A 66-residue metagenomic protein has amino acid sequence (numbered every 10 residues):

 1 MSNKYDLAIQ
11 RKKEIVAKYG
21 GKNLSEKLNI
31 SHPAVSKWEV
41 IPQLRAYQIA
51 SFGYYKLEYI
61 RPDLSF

Functional and structural regions predicted by a protein language model:
M1-N23, Y55-L64: A short, Lys/Arg-rich alpha-helix, primarily the initiator
K13-E14, N29, A46: Exposed boundary/loop context
G21, H32, A46: Helix-turn-helix DNA-binding elements, focusing on the entry/boundary residues of the two helices that contact DNA
N23-S25, V35, I49: Short alpha-helical "recognition helix" segments of helix-turn-helix
L28-P42: Recognition helix of helix-turn-helix/homeodomain-like DNA-binding domains that insert into the DNA major groove
I41, L64-F66: Short active-site-proximal "capping" loops at secondary-structure junctions
Q43-I60: DNA major-groove recognition helix of helix-turn-helix/homeodomain DNA-binding modules
